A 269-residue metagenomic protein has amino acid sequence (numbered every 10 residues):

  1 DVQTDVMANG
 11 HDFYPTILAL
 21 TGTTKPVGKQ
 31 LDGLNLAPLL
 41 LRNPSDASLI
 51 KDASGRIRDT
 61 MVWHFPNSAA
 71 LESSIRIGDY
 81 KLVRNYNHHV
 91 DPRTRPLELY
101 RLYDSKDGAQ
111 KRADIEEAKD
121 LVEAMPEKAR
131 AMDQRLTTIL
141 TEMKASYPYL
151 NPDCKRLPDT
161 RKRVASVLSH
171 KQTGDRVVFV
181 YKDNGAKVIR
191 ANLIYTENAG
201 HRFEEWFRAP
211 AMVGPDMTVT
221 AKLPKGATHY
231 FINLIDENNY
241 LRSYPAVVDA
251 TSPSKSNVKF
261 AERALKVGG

Functional and structural regions predicted by a protein language model:
D1-V2, A19-G22, R112-K119: Flexible glycine/proline-enriched surface loops and loop-helix/loop-strand junctions
V6, H11-G108, S146: C-terminal cap/loop subdomain of S1 sulfatases and analogous C-terminal strand-loop tails that border
F13, R95, K106-E116, D120-K187 (+3 more regions): Long, internal low-complexity/basic segments
K187-N198, R202, Y230-I232: Beta-strand-rich binding/interaction modules
Y195-R208, E237-N239: Change "in extracellular beta-sheet-rich domains … of secreted and cell-surface proteins" to "in beta-sheet-rich domains
P210-T220: Aromatic sugar-binding surface patches on proteins that engage polysaccharides or sugar-phosphate polymers
G226-T228: A glycine-anchored, Pro-Gly-centered beta-turn/N-cap motif
L241-V247: Extracellular and select intracellular beta-sandwich modules with Ser/Thr-enriched, small-residue motifs on
